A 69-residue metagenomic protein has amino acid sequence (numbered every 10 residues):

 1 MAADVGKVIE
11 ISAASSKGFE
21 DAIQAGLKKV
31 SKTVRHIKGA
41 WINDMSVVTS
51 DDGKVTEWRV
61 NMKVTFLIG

Functional and structural regions predicted by a protein language model:
D4-K38: Short, well-ordered alpha-helical segments
W41, S46-G69: A cross-kingdom feature marking charged/low-complexity
